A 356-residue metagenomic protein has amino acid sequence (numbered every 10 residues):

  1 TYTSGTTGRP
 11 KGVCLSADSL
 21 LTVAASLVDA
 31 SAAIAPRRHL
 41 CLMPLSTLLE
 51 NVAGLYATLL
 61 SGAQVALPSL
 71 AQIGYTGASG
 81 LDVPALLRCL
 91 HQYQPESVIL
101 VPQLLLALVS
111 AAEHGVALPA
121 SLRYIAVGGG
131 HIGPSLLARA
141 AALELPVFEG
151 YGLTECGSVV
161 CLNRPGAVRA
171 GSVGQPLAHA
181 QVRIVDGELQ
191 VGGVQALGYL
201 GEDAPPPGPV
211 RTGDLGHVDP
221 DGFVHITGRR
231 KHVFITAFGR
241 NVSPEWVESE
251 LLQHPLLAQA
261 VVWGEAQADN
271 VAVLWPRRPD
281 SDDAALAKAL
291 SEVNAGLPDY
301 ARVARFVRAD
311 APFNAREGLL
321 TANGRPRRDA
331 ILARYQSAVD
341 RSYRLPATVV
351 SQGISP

Functional and structural regions predicted by a protein language model:
T1-A24: Conserved AMP-binding A3 loop
T3-T6, H39, P44, V98 (+4 more regions): Conserved S/T- and glycine-rich ATP-binding loop of Class I adenylate-forming
A17, L153-G171, Q195-G198, D203 (+1 more regions): Active-site loops of AMP-binding adenylate-forming
L21-R38, L45-S97, P102-L106, S110-E113: Conserved AMP-binding/adenylation subdomain of ANL enzymes
L60-Q64, R88, P95-I99, V109-V168 (+1 more regions): Gly/Ser/Thr-rich phosphate-binding loop
S172-A178, V185-P209, F223, R240-V242: Conserved ATP/PPi-binding loop(s) of AMP-dependent carboxylate-activating enzymes
G192, L215-R305, P312: AMP-binding/adenylate-forming catalytic core of the ANL superfamily
Q259-V262, E292-P356: Conserved C-terminal "lid"/linker of ANL adenylate-forming enzymes
